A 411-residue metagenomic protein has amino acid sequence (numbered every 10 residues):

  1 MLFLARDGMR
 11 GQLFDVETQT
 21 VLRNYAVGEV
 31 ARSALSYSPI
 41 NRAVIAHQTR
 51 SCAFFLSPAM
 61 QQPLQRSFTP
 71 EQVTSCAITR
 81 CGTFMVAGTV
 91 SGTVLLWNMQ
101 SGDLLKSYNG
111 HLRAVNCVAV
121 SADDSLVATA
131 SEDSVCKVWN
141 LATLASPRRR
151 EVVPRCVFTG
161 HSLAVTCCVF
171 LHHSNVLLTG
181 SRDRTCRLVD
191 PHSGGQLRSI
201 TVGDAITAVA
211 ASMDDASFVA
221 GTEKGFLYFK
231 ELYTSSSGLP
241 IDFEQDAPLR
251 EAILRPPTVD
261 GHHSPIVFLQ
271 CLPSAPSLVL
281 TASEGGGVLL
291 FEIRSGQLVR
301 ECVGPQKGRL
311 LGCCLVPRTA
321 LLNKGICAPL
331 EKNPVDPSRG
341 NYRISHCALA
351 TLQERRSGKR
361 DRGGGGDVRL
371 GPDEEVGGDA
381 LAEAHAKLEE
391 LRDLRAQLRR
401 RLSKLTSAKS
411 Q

Functional and structural regions predicted by a protein language model:
L2, A43-V44, M85, V127 (+3 more regions): Hydrophobic beta-strand positions that form the internal "hydrophobic ladder" of WD40/Gbeta-like beta-propeller blades
R6-G8, H47-T49, G88-S91, T129-D133 (+3 more regions): Conserved strand-to-loop turn within each blade of WD40 beta-propeller repeats
G11-F14, A53-S57, V94-W97, C136-N140 (+3 more regions): WD40-repeat beta-propellers
Q19, M60-Q62, G102, L144 (+4 more regions): Short coil/turn linkers that define WD40 beta-propeller blade boundaries
R23-A26, P63-T69, L104-G110, S146-G160 (+4 more regions): Short C-terminal beta-strands that terminate individual repeats in beta-propeller domains, predominantly WD40 blades
V30-Y37, E71-I78, R113-V120, L163-F170 (+3 more regions): Canonical WD40 repeat/beta-propeller blade segments in eukaryotic WD-repeat proteins
I40-N41, G82, D124, S174 (+3 more regions): Conserved loop/turn motif of beta-propeller repeat scaffolds
S235-V267, G286-G287, R294-Q411: Terminal intrinsically disordered, low-complexity extensions flanking WD-repeat/beta-propeller proteins
